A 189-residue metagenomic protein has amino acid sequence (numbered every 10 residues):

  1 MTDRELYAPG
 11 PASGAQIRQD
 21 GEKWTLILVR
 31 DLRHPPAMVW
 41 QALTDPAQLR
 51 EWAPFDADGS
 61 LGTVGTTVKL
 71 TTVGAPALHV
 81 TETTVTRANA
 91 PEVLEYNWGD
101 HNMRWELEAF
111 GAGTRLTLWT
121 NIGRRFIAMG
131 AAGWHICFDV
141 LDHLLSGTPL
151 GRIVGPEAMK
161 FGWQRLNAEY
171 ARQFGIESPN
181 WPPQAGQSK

Functional and structural regions predicted by a protein language model:
M1-L32: Aromatic-glycine hotspot motif
M1-P9, I122-Q187: A conserved amphipathic terminal alpha-helix motif
L6, S13, G21-K23, T86 (+2 more regions): Beta-strand/loop substructures that line and gate deep hydrophobic ligand-binding cavities in soluble
D20-K23, I27-L28, H34, M38 (+3 more regions): Short beta-edge strand/loop motif at the mouth of beta-sheet-based domains
P36-E51, M129-D142: K/E-rich alpha-helical interaction surfaces of small helical-bundle regulatory domains
M38-W40, L78-V80, E106, F126-A128: Short acidic, gly/pro-rich beta-turn/loop elements at beta-sheet edges and active-site/ligand-binding grooves
